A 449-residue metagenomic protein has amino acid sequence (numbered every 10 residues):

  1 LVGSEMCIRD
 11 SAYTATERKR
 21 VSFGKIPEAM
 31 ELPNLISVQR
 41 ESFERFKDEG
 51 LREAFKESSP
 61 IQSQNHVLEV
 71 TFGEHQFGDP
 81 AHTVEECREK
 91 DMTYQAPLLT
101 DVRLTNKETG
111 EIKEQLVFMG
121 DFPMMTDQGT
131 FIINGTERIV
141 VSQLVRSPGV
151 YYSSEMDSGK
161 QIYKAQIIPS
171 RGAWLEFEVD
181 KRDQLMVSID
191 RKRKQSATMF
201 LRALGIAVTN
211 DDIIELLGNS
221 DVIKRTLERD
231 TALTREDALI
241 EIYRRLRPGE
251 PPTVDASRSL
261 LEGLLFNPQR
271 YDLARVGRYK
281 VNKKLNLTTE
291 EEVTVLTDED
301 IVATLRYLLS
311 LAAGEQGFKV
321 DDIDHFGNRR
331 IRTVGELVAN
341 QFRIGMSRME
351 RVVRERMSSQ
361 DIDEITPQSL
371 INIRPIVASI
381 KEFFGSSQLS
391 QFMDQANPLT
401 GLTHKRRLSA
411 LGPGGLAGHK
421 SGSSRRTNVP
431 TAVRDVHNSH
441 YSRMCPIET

Functional and structural regions predicted by a protein language model:
S4, R9-R425, H437, T449: N-terminal non-catalytic structural scaffold regions of very large proteins
R426-E448: Membrane-bilayer interface helices and TM-boundary transition segments
